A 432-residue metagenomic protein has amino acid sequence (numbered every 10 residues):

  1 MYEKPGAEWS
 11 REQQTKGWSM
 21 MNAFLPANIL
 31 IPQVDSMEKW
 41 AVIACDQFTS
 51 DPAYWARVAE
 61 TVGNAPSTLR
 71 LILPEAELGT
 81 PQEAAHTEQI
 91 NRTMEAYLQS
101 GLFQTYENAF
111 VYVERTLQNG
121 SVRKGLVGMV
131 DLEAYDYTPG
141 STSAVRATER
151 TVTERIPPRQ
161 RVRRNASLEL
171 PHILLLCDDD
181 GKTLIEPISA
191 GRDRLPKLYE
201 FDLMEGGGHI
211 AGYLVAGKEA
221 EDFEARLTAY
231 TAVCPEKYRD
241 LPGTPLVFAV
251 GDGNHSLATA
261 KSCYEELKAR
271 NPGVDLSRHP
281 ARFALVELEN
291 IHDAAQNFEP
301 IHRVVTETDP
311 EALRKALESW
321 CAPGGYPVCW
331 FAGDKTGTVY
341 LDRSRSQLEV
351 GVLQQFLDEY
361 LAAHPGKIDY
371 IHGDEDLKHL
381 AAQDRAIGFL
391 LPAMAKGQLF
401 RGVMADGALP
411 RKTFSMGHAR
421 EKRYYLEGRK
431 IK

Functional and structural regions predicted by a protein language model:
M20-G206, A216, A395-L409, G417-K432: N-terminal extension/subdomain marker
G191-Y213, F298-L317: Compact, glycine/acidic-enriched structural inserts
R226, Y230, C234-P235, S319-C321 (+1 more regions): A short, acidic, amphipathic alpha-helical segment used as a generic capping/interface helix at domain edges
R226-N271: Active-site beta-strand/loop microenvironment that shapes enzyme catalytic pockets
N254-A316: Catalytic or ion-translocation cores adjacent to nucleophile or general acid/base/metal-coordination motifs in diverse
L288-E349, L353: C-terminal amphipathic alpha-helical segment
G351-K432: Charged substrate- and nucleic-acid-binding regions of tRNA-handling and nucleotidyl-transfer enzymes, centered on
